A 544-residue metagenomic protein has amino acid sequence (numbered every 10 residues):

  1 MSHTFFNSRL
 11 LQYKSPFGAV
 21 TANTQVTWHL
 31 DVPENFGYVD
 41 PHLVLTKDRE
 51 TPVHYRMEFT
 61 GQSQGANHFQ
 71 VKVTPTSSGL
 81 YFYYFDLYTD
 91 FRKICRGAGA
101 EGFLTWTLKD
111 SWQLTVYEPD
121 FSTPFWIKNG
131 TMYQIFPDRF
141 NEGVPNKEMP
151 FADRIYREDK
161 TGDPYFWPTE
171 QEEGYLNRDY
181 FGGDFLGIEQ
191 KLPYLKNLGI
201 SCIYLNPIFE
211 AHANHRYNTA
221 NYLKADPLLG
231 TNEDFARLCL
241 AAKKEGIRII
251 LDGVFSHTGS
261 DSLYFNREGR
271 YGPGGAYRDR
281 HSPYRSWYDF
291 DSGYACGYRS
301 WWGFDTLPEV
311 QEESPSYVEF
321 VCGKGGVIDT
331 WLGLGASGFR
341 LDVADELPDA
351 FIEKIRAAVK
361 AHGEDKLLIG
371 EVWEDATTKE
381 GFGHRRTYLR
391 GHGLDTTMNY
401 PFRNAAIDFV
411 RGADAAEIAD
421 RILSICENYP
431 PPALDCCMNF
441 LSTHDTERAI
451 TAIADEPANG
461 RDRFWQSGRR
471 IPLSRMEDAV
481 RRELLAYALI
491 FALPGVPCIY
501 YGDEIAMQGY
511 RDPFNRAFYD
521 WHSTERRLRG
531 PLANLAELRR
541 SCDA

Functional and structural regions predicted by a protein language model:
M1-Y133, S201, H362: Glycan-association/targeting regions that enable binding to alpha-glucans and other polysaccharides
L30, I135, L195, L205 (+10 more regions): Conserved, mostly hydrophobic/aromatic
V32-E34, K47, V73-S77, T89 (+8 more regions): Short, flexible loop/turn elements at secondary-structure junctions
P124-N129, K196-L198, K243-K244, L332 (+3 more regions): Extracellular/periplasmic catalytic domains that process cell-envelope and extracellular macromolecules
I127, G143-Y180, E374, G412-A413 (+1 more regions): Loop/helix patches that line or flank the sugar-binding groove of alpha-linked glycan CAZymes
T131-Y133, I203-L205, I249-L251, F339 (+4 more regions): Hydrophobic faces of well-ordered beta-strands that scaffold small-molecule active sites in alpha/beta enzyme cores
F136-C202, I208-L334, I355-A361: Substrate-binding/active-site clefts of carbohydrate-active enzymes
C239-R248, S256-H257, S262-P273, V327 (+3 more regions): Active-site-proximal helices and loops of the catalytic beta/alpha 8
